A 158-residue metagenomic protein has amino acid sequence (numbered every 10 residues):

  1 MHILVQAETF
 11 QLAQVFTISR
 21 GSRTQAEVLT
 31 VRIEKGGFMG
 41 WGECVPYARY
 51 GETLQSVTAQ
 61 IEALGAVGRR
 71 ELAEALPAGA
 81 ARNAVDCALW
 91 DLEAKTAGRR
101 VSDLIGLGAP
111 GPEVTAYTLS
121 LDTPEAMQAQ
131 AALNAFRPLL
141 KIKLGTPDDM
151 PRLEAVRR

Functional and structural regions predicted by a protein language model:
M1-R158: N-terminal capping/lid subdomain adjacent to the active-site entrance of alpha/beta enzymes
